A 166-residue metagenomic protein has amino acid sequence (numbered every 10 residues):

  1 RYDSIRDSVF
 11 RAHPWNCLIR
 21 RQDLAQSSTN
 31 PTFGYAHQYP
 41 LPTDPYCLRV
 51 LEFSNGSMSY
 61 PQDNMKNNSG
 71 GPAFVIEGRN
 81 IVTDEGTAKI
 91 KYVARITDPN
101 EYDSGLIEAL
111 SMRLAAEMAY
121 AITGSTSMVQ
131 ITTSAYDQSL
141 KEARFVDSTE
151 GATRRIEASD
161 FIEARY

Functional and structural regions predicted by a protein language model:
R1-Y166: Glycine-enriched, solvent-exposed interface loops adjoining structured elements
